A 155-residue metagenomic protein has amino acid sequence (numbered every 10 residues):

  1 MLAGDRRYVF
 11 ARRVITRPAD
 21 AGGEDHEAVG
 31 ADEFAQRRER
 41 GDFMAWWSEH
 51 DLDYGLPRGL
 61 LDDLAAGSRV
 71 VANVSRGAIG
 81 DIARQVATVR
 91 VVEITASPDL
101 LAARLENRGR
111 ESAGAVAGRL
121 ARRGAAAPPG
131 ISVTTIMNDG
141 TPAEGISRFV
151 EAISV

Functional and structural regions predicted by a protein language model:
M1-R6: A conserved segment at the C-terminal end of the G1
V9, V14-V70, V74-R76: ATP-dependent small-molecule kinase phosphotransfer cores that center on conserved nucleotide phosphate-binding segments
I15-A19, G77-A78, T95-L101, T141-P142: Conserved nucleotide-binding/hydrolysis micro-motifs of P-loop NTPases
D20, D62-A65, A83-V86, A127-P129: Conserved catalytic network of the ASCE P-loop NTPase/AAA+ motor domain
H26-A31, V89-R90, G109-E111: Short, hinge-like loop/turn segments at secondary-structure boundaries
V70-S75, R84-R108, I136: Conserved phosphate-donor/acceptor-positioning beta-strand/loop module used by diverse small-molecule
A103, R110-E111, P128-V155: NTP-dependent small-molecule kinase module
A113-P129: Conserved catalytic-core segment of NTP-binding enzymes
